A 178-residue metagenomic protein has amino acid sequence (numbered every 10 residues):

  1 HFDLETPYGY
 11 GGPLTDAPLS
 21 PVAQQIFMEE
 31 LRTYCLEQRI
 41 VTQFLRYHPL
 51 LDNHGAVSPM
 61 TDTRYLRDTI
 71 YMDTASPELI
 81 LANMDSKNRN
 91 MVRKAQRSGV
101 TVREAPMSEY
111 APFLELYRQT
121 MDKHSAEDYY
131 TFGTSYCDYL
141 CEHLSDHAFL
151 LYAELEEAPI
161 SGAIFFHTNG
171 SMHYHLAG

Functional and structural regions predicted by a protein language model:
H1, Y47-G178: A conserved beta-strand-loop-helix scaffold within acyl/acetyltransferase catalytic domains
H1-R64, G170-G178: Acyl-donor binding region in acyl/amide transferases
